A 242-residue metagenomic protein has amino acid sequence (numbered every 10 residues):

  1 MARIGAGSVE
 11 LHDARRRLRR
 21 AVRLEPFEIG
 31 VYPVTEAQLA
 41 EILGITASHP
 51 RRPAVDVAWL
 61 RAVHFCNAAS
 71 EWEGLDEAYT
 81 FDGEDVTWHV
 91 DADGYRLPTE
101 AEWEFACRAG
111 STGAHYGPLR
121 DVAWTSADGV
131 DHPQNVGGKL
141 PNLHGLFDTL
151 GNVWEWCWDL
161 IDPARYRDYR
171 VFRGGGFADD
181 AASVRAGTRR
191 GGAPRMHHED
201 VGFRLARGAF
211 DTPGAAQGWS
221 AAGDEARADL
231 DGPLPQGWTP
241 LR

Functional and structural regions predicted by a protein language model:
M1, L18-A21, P26, T87-W88 (+3 more regions): Short secondary-structure boundary/capping segments
M1-S70, G151, A209: A short glycine-rich, aromatic-capped structural motif
I4, V9-L11, I29, A54 (+6 more regions): Bulky hydrophobic/aromatic "packing anchor" residues in well-ordered structure
E10-R15, Q38, E104-F105, D180-S183 (+1 more regions): Short, solvent-exposed loop/turn elements at domain surfaces
D13, S126, W158, R207-A209: Residue-level signal for short segments within beta-strands and strand-turn junctions of well-structured beta-sheet
R15-R17, D91-A92, P163-Y166, T212-A215: Short, solvent-exposed loop/turn segments that connect beta-strands within catalytic domains and beta-strand-rich
S48, W59-R190, E199: Functional-site microenvironments in short loops/helix caps that host divalent-cation chemistry
P141, R165-R242: Disulfide-stabilized, aromatic/cysteine-rich ligand-recognition loop
